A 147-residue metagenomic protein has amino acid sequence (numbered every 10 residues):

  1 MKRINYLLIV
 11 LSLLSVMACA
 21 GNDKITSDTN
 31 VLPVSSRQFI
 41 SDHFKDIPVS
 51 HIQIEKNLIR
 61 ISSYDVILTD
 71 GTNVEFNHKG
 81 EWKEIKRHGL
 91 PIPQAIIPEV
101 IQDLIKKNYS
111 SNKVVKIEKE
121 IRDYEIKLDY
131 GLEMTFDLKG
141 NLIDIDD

Functional and structural regions predicted by a protein language model:
M1-L8: Bacterial N-terminal signal peptides that target proteins for export
S15-A18: C-terminal motif of bacterial Sec signal peptides marking the signal peptidase cleavage site
D23-D146: Interaction-mediating elements
